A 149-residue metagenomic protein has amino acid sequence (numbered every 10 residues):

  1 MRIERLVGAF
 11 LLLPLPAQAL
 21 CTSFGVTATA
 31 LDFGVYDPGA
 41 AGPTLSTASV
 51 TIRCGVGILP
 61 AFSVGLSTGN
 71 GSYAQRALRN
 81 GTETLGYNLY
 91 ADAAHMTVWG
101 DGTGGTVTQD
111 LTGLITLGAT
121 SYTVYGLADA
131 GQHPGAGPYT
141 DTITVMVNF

Functional and structural regions predicted by a protein language model:
R2-L12: Sec-dependent signal peptide recognition, specifically the positively charged N-region followed immediately by
P14-A17: N-terminal signal peptide c-region/cleavage motif recognized by signal peptidases
A19-G81, Q109-F149: N-terminal small/polar-rich segments of proteins
P38, D92-A94: Residues that form or immediately flank small-molecule/cofactor binding pockets and catalytic motifs
S67-G69, N88-D92: Predominantly extracellular/luminal cell-surface or secreted proteins
T84-L89, M96-T97: Extracellular/luminal ectodomains and secreted, surface-exposed scaffolds of diverse proteins
A91, W99, G135-P138: Short linear motifs in low-complexity, proline-biased tails and propeptides
A94-L117: Extracellular beta-sheet repeat scaffolds used for adhesion and glycan interaction
